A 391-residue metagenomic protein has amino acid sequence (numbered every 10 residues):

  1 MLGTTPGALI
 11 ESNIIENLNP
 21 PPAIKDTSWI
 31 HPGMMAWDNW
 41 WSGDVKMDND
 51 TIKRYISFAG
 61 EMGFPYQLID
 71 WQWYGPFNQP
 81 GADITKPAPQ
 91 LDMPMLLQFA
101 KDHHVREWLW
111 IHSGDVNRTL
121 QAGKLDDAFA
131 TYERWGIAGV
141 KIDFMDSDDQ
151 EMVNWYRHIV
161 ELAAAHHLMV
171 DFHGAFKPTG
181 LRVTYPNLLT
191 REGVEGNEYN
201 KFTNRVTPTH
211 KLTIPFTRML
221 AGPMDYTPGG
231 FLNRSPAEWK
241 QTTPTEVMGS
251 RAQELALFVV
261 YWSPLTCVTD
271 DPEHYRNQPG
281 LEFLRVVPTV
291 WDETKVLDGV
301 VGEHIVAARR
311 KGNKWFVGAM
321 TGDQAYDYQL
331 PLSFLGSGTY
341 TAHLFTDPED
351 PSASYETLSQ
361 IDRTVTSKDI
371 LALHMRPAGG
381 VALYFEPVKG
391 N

Functional and structural regions predicted by a protein language model:
M1-H103, G380: Conserved structural scaffold segments of CAZyme catalytic domains across common CAZy folds
I69, L168-G174, T266-H274, Q278 (+2 more regions): Acidic/polar loop patches that form or flank catalytic/metal-binding clefts of enzymes that bind anionic ligands
D70-M248: Aromatic- and carboxylate-enriched substrate-binding clefts and catalytic-loop regions of carbohydrate-active enzymes
D270-F316, D350-E356: Glycan-recognition and catalytic regions of carbohydrate-active enzymes
V300-S337, V381-A382: Carbohydrate-binding surface patches
F334-P348: Solvent-exposed beta-hairpin/edge-strand motifs
L344-K368: Solvent-exposed beta-strand/loop surfaces of large extracellular or lumenal domains
D362-N391: C-terminal beta-strand-rich structural cap/linker in extracellular carbohydrate-active enzymes
